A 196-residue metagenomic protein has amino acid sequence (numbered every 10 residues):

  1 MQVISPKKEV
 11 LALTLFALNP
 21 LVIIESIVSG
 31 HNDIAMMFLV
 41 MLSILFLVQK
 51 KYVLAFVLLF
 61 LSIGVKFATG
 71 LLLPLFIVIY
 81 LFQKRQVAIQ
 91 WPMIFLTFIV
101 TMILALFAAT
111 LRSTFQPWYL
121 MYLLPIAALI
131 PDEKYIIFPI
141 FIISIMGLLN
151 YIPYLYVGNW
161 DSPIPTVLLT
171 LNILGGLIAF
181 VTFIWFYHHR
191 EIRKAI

Functional and structural regions predicted by a protein language model:
M1-N19: Transmembrane-helix signature of polytopic, membrane-embedded enzymes that assemble or transfer cell-envelope glycans
S5-L11, Q49-L54, P117, E133-F138: Membrane-helix interface segments
V10-L11, F46-F60, F95-I103: Short hydrophobic alpha-helices at membrane interfaces in multi-pass membrane enzymes
T14-L18, V22-V40: Multi-pass, polyprenyl lipid-linked donor-dependent membrane glycosyltransferases
I23-S26, V53-L75, M102-T110: Membrane-interface alpha helices of multi-pass inner-membrane proteins
A35-K51: Specific aromatic-rich, kink-prone transmembrane helix
L42, L61-G64, L73-F82, Y122-A128: Hydrophobic transmembrane alpha-helices of multi-pass, membrane-embedded glycosylation machinery
F82, W91-L120, I126-I196: Transmembrane helical bundles and short interhelical boundary loops of multi-pass, membrane-embedded
